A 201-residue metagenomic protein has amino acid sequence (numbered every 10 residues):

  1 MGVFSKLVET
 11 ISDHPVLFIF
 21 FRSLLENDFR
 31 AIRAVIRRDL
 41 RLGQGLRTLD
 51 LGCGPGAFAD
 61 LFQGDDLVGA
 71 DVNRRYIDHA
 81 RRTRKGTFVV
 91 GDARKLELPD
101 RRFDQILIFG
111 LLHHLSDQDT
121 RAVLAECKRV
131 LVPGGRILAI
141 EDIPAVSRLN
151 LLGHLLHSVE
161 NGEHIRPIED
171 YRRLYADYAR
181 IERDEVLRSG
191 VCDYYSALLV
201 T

Functional and structural regions predicted by a protein language model:
G2-A31: Class I SAM-dependent methyltransferase Rossmann-like catalytic core, especially the SAM/SAH-binding loop
L25-Q44: Conserved alpha-helix/loop element of class I SAM-dependent methyltransferases that forms part of the SAM/SAH-binding
L49, G54-K95: Class I SAM-dependent methyltransferase SAM/SAH-binding core
L107: A conserved beta-strand element that flanks and buttresses the S-adenosyl-L-methionine
G110-H114: Short catalytic micro-motifs in class I SAM-dependent methyltransferases
R121-P133: A short glycine-rich, Lys/Arg-flanked "PGG" loop and its adjoining helix->strand segment in the class I
A139-D193: C-terminal alpha-helical "lid/dimerization" subdomain adjacent to the S-adenosyl-L-methionine
L199-T201: C-terminal lobe and adjacent flexible extensions of AdoMet/dcAdoMet transferase-like proteins
